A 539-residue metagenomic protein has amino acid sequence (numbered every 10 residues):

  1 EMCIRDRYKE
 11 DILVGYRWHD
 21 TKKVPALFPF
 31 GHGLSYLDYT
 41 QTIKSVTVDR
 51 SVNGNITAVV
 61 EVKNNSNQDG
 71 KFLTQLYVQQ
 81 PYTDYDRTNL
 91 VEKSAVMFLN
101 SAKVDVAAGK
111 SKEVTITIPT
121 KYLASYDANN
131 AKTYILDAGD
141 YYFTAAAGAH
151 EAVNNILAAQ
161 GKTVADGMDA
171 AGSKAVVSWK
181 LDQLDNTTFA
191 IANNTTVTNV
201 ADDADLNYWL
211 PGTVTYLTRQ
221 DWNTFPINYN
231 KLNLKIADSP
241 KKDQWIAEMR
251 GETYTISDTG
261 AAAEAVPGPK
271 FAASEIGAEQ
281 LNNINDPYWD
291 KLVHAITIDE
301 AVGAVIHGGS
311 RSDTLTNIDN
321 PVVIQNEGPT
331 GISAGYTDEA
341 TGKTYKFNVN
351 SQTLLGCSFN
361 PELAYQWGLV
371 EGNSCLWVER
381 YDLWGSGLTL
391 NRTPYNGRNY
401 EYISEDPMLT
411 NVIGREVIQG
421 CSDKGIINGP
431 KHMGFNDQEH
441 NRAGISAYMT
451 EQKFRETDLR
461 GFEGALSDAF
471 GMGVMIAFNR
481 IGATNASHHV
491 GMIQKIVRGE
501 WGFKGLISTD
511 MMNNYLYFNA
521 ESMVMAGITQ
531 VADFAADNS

Functional and structural regions predicted by a protein language model:
E1, R5-Y126, I135-T144, A149 (+1 more regions): Glycoside hydrolase catalytic-domain context in secreted enzymes
T120-N193: Terminal connector regions
